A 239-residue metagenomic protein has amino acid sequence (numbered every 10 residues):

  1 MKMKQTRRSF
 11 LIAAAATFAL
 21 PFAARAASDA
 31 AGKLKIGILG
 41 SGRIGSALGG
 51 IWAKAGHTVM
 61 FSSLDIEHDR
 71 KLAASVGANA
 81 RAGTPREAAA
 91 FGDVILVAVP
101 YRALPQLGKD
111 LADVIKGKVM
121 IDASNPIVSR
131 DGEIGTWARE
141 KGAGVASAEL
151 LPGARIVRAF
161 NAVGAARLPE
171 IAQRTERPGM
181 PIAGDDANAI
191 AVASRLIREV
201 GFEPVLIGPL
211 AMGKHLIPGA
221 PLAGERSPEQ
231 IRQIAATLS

Functional and structural regions predicted by a protein language model:
M1-T17, P21: N-terminal secretory signal peptides and thylakoid transit peptides that target proteins across membranes
K33, G50, K54-V94, V99-Q106 (+1 more regions): Conserved N-terminal Rossmann-fold NAD(P) cofactor-binding segment
S41: Glycine-rich Rossmann-fold phosphate-binding loop(s) that bind the pyrophosphate of adenine dinucleotide cofactors
G45-S46: N-terminal Rossmann-fold NAD(P) dinucleotide-binding loop
L111-G117, L151, R174: Short, conserved loop/helix-junction motifs that constitute active-site signature segments in enzyme catalytic cores
S124-I156: Rossmann-fold NAD(P)-binding glycine/threonine-rich loop
E133-E140, V145, I171-N188: Short beta-strand and adjoining strand-loop segment in the mid-core of the Rossmann-like NAD(P)-dependent dehydrogenase
P178-S239: Active-site-lining helix/loop region of Rossmann-like oxidoreductase modules
